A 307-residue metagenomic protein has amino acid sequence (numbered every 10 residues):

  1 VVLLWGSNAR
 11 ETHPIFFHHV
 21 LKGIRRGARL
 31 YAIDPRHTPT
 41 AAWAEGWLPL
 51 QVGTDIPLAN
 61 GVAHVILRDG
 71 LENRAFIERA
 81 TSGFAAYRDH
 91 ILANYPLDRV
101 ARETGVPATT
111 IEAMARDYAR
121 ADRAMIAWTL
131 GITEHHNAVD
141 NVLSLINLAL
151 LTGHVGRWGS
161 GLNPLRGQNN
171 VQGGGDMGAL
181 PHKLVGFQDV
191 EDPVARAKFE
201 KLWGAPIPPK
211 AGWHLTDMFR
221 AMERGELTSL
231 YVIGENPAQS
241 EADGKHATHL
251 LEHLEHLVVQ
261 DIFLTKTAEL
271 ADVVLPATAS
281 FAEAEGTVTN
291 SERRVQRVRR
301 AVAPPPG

Functional and structural regions predicted by a protein language model:
V1-N170, D176-M177, D189-G307: Cofactor-pocket helix-loop regions in the catalytic cores of large enzyme subunits
